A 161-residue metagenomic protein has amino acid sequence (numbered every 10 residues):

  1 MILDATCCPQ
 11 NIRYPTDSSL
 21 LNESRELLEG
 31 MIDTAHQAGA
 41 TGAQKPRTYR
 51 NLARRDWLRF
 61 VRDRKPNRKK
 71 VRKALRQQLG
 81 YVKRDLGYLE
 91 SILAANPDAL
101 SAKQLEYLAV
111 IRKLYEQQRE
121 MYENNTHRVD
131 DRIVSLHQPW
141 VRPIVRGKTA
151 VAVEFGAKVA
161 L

Functional and structural regions predicted by a protein language model:
M1-A160: Polybasic low-complexity intrinsically disordered regions
